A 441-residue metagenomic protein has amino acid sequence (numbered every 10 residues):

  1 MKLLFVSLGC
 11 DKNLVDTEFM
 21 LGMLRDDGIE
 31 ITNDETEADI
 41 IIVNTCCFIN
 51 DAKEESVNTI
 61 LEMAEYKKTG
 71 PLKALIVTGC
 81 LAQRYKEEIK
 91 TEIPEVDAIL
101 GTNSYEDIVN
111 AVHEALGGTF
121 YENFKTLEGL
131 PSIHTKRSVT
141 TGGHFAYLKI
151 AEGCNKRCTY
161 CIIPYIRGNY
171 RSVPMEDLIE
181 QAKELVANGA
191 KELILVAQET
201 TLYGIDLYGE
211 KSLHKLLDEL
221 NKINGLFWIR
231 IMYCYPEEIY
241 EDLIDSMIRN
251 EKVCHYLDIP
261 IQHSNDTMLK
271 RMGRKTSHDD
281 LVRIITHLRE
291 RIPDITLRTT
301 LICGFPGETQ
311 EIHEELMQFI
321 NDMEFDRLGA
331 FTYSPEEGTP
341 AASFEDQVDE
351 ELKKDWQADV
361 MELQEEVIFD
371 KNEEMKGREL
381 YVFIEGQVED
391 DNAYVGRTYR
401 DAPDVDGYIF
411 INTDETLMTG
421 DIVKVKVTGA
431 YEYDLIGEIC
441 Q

Functional and structural regions predicted by a protein language model:
M1-Y203, D242, L257, H278-E290 (+5 more regions): Proteins enriched for Cys/Gly/acidic motifs involved in redox and nucleic-acid/cofactor modification
L3, I40-I41, A146, L193 (+7 more regions): Conserved beta-strand core positions
V6, V196-Q198, M232-C234, P260-Q262 (+6 more regions): Generic beta-strand/beta-sheet core signal
C10, G204-G225, R271-M272, Y333-E366: Radical SAM enzyme [4Fe-4S]-AdoMet core and its adjacent flexible, acidic and glycine-rich loops/tails across
A74-V77, R84, I89, A187-E311 (+1 more regions): Conserved SAM/AdoMet-binding glycine-rich loop
D97, K191, F227, D326 (+1 more regions): Short acidic/polar active-site loop segments enriched in Thr and Asp
C158, L178, L195, I231 (+7 more regions): Conserved, mostly hydrophobic/aromatic
S343-Q441: Terminal RNA-binding accessory module
